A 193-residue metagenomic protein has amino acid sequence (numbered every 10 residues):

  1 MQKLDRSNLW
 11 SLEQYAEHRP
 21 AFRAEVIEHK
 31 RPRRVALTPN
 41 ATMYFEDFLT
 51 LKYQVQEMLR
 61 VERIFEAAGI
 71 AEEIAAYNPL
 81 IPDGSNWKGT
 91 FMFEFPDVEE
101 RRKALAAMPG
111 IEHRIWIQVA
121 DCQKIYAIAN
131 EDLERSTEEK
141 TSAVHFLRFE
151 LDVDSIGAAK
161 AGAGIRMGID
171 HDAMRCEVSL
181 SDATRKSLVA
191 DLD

Functional and structural regions predicted by a protein language model:
M1-N86, E94-D193: Long, contiguous binding/interaction regions
